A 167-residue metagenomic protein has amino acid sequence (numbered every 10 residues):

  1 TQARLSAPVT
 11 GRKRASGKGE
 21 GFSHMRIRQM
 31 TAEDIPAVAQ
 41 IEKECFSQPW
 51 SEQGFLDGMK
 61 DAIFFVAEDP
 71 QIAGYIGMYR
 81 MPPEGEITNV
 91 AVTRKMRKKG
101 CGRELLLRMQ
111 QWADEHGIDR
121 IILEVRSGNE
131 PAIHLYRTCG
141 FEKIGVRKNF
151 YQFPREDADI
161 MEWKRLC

Functional and structural regions predicted by a protein language model:
T1, V9-H24: Short, Lys/Arg-enriched N-terminal segments with co-localized hydrophobic residues within the first ~10-30 amino acids
R26-K95, L106-R108, W112, H116 (+1 more regions): Acetyl-CoA-dependent GNAT
Q53, R147-K148: Short, P/G- and charge-enriched loop/turn segments at secondary-structure junctions
F64, D119, R126-E130, C139 (+1 more regions): C-terminal "cap" of GNAT-fold acetyltransferases
Y75, I144-V146: Residue-level detector of high-confidence beta-strand sites
N89, T93-L107, D114-R120, R126-H134 (+2 more regions): Conserved glycine-rich acetyl-CoA-binding loop
